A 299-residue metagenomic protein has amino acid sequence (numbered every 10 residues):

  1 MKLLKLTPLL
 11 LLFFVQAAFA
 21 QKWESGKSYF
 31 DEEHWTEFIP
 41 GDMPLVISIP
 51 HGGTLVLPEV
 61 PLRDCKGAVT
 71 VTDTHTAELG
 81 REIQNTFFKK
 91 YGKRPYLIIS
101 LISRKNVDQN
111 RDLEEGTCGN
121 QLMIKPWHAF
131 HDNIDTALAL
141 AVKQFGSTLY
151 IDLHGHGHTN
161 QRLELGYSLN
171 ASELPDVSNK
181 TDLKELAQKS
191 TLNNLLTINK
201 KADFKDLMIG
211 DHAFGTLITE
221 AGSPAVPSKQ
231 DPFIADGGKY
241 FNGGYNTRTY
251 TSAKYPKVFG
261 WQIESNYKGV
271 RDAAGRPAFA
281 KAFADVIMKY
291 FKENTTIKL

Functional and structural regions predicted by a protein language model:
M1-Q21: Bacterial Sec-dependent N-terminal signal peptides
Q21-L299: N-terminal catalytic or cofactor-binding beta/alpha core of small enzyme domains
